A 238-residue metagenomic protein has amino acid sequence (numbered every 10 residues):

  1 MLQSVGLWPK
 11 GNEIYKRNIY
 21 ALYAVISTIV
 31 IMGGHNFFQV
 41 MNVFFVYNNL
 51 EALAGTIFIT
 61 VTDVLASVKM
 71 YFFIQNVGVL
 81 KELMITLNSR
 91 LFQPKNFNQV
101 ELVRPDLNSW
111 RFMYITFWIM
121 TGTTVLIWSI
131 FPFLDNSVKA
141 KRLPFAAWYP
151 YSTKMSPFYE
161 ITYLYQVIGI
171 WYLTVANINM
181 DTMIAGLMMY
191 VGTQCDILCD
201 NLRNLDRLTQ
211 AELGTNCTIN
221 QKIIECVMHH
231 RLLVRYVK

Functional and structural regions predicted by a protein language model:
M1-T56, S89-M188, T193, D200-I219: Helix-loop-helix junctions within predominantly alpha-helical proteins
M41-Y47, Y71-V77, L233, V237: Cytoplasmic, membrane-proximal interface of class
A52, F58-F72, T123: Transmembrane alpha-helix/interfacial motif
A66-L87, I184-A185, G192: Inner-leaflet juxtamembrane helices
L80, I119, M188, I223-C226: Hydrophobic packing residues in well-ordered alpha-helices of helical domains and bundles
L80, L126, C195-L198, L233: Structural signal for hydrophobic/aromatic residues that build the beta-strand cores of folded beta-sheet domains
M189, T193-D196, I224, R231: Generic structural signal for well-ordered, non-transmembrane alpha-helical segments in soluble/cytosolic regions
N216-K238: Intracellular effector-coupling site of seven-transmembrane GPCRs, centered on the ICL3-to-TM6 transition
